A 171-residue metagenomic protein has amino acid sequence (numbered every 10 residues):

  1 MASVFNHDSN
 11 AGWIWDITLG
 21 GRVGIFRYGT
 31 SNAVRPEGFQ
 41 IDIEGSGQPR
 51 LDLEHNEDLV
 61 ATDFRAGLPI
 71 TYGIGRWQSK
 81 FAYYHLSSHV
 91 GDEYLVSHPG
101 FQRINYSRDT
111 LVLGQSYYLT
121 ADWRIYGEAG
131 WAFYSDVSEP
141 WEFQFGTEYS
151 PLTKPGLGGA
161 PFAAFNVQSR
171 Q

Functional and structural regions predicted by a protein language model:
M1-E37: Outer-membrane beta-barrel initiation region
A2, G45-R50, F165-N166: Generic short beta-strand segments
W15-L19, I43-G45, F143, A163-F165: One face of beta-strands
R27, P49-L51, T153: Residues that cap or initiate secondary-structure elements
A33-T147: Outer-membrane pore/translocation modules
S135-Q171: Outer membrane beta-barrel transmembrane domains
